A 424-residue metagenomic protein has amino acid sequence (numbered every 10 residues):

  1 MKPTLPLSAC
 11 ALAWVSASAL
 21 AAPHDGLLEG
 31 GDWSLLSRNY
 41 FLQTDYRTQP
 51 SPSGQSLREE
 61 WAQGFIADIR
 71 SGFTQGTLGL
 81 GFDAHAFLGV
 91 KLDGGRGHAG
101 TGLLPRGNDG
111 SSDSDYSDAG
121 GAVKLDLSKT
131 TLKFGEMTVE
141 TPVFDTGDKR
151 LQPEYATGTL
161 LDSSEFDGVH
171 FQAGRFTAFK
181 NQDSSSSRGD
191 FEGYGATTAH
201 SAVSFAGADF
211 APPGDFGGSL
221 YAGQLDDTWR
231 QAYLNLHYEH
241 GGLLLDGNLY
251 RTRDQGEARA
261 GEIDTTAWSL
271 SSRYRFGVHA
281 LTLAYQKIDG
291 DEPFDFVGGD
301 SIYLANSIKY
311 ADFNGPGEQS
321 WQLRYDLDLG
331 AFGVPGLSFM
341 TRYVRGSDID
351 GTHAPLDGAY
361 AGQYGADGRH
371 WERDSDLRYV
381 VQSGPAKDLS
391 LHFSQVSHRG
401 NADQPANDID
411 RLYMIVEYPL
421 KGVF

Functional and structural regions predicted by a protein language model:
M1-D25: Gram-negative bacterial Sec-dependent N-terminal signal peptides
S18-E136, L327, S375-Q382, S390-F424: Beta-barrel outer-membrane channel/assembly domains of diderm bacteria
N39-F41, L132-T146, F171-R175, A206 (+5 more regions): Transmembrane beta-strand segments that form the barrel wall of outer-membrane beta-barrel proteins
P50-S56, G107-D109, R230-F424: Outer-membrane beta-barrel pore domains
G64-D68, A119-A122, G158-L160, F205-G207 (+6 more regions): Membrane-embedded beta-strand positions in outer-membrane beta-barrel channels/transporters
I69-G102, D109-R188, A208-P212, F216 (+1 more regions): Outer membrane beta-barrel
D183-S186, D190-F205: Phosphate/pyrophosphate-binding betaalpha-module
T197-F216, Q224, E262-I263, D312-Q322: Outer-membrane beta-barrel signature, preferentially recognizing the C-terminal barrel domain of Gram-negative
